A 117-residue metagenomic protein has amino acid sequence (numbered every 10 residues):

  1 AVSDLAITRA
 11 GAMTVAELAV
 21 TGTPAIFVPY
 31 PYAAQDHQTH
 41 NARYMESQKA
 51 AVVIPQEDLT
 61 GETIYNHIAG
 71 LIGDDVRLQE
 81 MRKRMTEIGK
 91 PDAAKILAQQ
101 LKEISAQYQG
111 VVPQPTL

Functional and structural regions predicted by a protein language model:
A1-L117: Nucleotide-activated sugar donor-binding and catalytic core shared by glycosyltransferases and related lipid-linked
